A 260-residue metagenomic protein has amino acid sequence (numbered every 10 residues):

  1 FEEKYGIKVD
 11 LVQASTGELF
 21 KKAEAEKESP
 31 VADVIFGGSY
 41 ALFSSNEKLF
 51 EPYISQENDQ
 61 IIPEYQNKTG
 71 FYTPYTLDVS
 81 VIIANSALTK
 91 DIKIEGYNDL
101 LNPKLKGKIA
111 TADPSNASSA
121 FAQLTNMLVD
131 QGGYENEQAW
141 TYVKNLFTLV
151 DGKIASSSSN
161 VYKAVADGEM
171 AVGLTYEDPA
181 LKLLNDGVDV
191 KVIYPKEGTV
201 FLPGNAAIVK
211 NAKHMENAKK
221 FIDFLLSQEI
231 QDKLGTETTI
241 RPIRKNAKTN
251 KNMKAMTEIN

Functional and structural regions predicted by a protein language model:
F1-D10: Short alpha-helix C-terminal cap/hinge motif
A14-E24, P30-E169: Extracytoplasmic ligand-binding site segments that recognize negatively charged/polar headgroups
A41-N46, A166-D189, T238: A ligand-binding cleft/hinge motif common to bilobed small-molecule-binding domains
P63-E64, D78, Y142-T148, I154-A155 (+3 more regions): Periplasmic-binding protein-like
V81-L88, T125-L128, P203-H214, K233: A bilobed periplasmic-binding-protein/Venus flytrap-type ligand-binding module shared by bacterial periplasmic
G107-N116, F224-A247: Periplasmic-binding protein-like
Q138, Y142, Y176, G204 (+2 more regions): Short amphipathic alpha-helical coupling segments at ligand-binding clamshell hinges and other catalytic/signaling
P242-N260: An extracytoplasmic/periplasmic, membrane-proximal ligand-sensing/linker region
